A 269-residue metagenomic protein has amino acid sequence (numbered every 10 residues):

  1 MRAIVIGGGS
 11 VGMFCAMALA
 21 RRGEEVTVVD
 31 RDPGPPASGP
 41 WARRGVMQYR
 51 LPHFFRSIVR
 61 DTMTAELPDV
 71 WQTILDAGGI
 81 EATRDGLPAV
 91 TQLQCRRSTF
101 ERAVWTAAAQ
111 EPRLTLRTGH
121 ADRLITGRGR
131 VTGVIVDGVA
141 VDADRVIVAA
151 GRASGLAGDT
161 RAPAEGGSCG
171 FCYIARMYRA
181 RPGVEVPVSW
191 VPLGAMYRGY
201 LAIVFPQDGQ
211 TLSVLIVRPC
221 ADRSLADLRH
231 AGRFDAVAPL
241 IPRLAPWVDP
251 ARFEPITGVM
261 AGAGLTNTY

Functional and structural regions predicted by a protein language model:
M1-V29, P33: N-terminal Rossmann-like FAD-binding beta1-loop-alpha1 element of flavoenzymes
I4, G8-C15, E165-F171, T257-Y269: A structural preference for long, well-packed, hydrophobic secondary-structure segments
A18, R22, S38-R84: N-terminal FAD cofactor-binding segment of flavoenzymes
R31-W41, R161-C169: Flexible phosphate/Mg2+-sensing switch loops adjacent to catalytic phosphate-binding sites
P52, T62-M63, F100-R113: N-terminal Rossmann-like dinucleotide/flavin-binding domain of flavoprotein oxidoreductases that bind FAD/FMN
F54-F55, P88-T106, G155: Short beta-strand to alpha-helix junction loop
Q110-R243: Predominantly flavin-linked oxidoreductase catalytic cores and closely associated redox partners
S224-Y269: FAD/FMN-dependent oxidoreductases across multiple families
